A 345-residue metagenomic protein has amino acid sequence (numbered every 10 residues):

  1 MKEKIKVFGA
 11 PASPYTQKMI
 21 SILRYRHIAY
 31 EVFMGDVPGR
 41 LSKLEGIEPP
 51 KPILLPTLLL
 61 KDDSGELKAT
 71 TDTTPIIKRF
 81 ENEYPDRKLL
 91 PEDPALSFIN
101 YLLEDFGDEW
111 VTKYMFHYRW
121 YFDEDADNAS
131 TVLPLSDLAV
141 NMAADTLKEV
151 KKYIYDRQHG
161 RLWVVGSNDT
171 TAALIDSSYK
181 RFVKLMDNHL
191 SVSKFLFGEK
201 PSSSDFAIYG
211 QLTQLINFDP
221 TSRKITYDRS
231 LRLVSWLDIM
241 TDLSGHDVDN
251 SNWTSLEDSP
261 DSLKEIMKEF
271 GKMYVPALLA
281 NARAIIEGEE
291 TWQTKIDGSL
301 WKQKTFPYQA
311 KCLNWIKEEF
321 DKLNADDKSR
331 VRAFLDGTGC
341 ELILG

Functional and structural regions predicted by a protein language model:
M1-L147, L196, I216-N217, E269-G345: GST-like domain detector, emphasizing the conserved glutathione-binding G-site in the N-terminal thioredoxin-like
Y15, M19, I175-F182, M186-H189 (+4 more regions): Alpha-helical packing segments of well-folded alpha/beta enzyme cores
R79, I154-R157, S178-L185: Amphipathic, well-ordered alpha-helical segments in soluble domains
E81-K88, V165-T170, V192-F197, D219-I225: Inter-helical turn/loop segments and adjacent helix faces that build the functional surface of alpha-helical bundle
T131-S167, T171-A172: Acidic, aromatic-lined catalytic clefts of primarily extracellular/periplasmic carbohydrate-active enzymes that remodel
L162-L196: Short N-terminal edge-element motif at the start of the domain
L196-I216: GST superfamily/GST-like fold recognition
Y209-L300: Active-site/pore-lining binding-face segments in mid-to-C-terminal subdomains
